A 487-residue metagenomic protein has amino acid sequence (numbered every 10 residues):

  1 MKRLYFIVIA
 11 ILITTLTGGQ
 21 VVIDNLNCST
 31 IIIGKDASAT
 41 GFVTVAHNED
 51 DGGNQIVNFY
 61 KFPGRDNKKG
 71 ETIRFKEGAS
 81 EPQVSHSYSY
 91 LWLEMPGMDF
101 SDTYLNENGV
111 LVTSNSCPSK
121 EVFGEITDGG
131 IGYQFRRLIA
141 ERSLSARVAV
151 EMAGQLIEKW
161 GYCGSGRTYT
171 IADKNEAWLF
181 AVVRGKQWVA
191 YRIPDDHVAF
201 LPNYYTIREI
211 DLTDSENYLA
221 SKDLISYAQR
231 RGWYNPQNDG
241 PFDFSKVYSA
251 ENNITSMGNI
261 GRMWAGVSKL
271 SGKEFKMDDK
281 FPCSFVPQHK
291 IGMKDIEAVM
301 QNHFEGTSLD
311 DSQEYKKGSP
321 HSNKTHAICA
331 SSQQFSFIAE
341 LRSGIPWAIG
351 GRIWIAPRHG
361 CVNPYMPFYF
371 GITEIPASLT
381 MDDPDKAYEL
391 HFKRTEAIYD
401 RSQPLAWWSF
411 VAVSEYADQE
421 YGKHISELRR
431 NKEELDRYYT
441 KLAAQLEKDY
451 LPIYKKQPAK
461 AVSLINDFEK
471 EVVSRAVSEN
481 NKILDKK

Functional and structural regions predicted by a protein language model:
K2-I9: Sec-dependent signal peptide recognition, specifically the positively charged N-region followed immediately by
I13-L16: N-terminal signal peptide c-region/cleavage motif recognized by signal peptidases
V21-G132, M152-C283, P287-Q288: A contiguous strand-loop segment
A46-D51, I56-F59, V182, N302-D310 (+3 more regions): Soluble extracytoplasmic regions of secretory-pathway and membrane proteins
G124-I126, Q134-S143: Second-shell loop/turn segments in exported
A149-E158, I296-F304, Q313: Short, well-structured alpha-helical segments that form the helix of a local strand-helix-strand
L309, Q313-A444: Substrate-recognition/cap regions that form aromatic- and gly/pro-loop-enriched pockets for small-molecule ligands
Q419-K487: Histidine-centered catalytic/metal-binding microenvironments
